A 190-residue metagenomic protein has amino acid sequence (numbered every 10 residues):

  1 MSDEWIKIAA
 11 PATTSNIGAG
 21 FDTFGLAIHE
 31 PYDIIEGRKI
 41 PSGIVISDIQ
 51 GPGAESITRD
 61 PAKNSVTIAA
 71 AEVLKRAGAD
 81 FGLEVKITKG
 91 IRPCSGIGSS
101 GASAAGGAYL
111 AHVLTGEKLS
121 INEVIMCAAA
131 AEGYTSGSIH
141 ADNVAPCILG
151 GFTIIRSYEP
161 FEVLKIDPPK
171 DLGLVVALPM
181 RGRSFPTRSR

Functional and structural regions predicted by a protein language model:
M1-S95, V113-L119, G150: ATP-binding N-lobe of GHMP and related small-molecule kinases
D22-F24, G101, R190: Short, glycine/charged-enriched secondary-structure capping and boundary segments
Y32-I34, T67-A71, A105-H112, I125 (+2 more regions): Predominant activation on well-ordered alpha-helical scaffold segments within soluble catalytic domains
A62-S65, S103, S120-E123, P169: Short acidic-hydrophobic sequence patches enriched in Asp/Glu that either
S95-A102, S138: Short helix-coil transition sites and intra-membrane helix breaks within transmembrane domains of multi-pass
S99-L119: Active-site-proximal alpha-helical scaffold in enzymes
I121-R190: ATP-dependent small-molecule kinase catalytic core of the GHMP/sugar-kinase superfamily and closely related
